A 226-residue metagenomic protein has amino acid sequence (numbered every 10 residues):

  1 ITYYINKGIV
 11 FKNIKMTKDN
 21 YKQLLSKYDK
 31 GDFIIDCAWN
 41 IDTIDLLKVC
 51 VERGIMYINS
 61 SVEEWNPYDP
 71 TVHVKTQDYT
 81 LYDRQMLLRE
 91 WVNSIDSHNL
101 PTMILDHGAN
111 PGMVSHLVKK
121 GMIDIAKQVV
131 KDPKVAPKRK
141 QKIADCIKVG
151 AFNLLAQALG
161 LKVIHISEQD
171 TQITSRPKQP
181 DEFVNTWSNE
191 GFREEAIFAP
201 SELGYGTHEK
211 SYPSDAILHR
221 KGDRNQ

Functional and structural regions predicted by a protein language model:
I1-V10: Glycine-rich phosphate-binding loop and adjoining beta1-alpha1-beta2 segment of Rossmann-like nucleotide-binding folds
T2, L25, D32-I35, L47 (+6 more regions): Short, well-ordered alpha-helical packing segments
V10-R53, I58-S61, N66-Y68: NAD(P)H-binding glycine-rich loop region in Rossmannoid oxidoreductase-like domains and their noncatalytic homologs
Y28, L117-G121, Q179-T186: Short, surface-exposed amphipathic charged segments that create phosphate/polyanion-binding patches used for binding
I34-I41, T76-Y79, A109: Alpha-helix capping and helix-loop boundary segments enriched in small/acidic/polar residues
I44-L47, V51-E52, S60-P101: Rossmann-fold NAD(P)-binding glycine/threonine-rich loop
D83-P177: Rossmann-like NAD(P)H-binding beta-loop-alpha module
D145-V149, N153-Q226: Glycine-rich, aromatic-lined ligand/substrate-binding cores of catalytic and carbohydrate-binding domains
